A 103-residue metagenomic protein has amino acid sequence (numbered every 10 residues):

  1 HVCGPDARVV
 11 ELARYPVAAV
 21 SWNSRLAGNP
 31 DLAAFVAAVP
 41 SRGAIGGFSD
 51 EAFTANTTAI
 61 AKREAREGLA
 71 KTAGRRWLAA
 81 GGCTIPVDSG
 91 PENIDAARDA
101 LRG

Functional and structural regions predicted by a protein language model:
H1-G103: Active-site loop segments of alpha/beta catalytic cores
